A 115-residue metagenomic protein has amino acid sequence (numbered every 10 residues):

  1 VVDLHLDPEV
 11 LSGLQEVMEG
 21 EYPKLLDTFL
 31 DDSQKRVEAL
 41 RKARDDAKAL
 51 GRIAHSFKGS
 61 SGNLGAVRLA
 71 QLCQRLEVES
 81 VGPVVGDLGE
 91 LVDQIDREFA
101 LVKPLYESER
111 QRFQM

Functional and structural regions predicted by a protein language model:
V1-M115: Two-component system phosphorelay core
